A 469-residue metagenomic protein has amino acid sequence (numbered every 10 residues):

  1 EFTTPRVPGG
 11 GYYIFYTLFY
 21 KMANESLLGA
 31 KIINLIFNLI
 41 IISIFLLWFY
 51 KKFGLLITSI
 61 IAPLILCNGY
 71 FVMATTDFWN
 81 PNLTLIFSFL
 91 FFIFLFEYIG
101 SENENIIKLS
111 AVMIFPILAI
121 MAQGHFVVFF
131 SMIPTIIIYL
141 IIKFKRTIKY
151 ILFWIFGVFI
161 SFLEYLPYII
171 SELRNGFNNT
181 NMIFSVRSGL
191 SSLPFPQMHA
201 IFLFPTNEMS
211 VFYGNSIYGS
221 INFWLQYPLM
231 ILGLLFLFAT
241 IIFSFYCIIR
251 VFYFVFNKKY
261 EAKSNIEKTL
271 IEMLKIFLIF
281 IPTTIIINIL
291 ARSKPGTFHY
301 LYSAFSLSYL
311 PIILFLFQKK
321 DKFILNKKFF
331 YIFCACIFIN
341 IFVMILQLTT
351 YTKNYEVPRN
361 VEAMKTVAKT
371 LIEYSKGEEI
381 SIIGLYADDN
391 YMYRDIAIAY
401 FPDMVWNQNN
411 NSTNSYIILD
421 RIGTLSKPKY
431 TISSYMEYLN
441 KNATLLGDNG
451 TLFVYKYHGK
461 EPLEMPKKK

Functional and structural regions predicted by a protein language model:
E1-Y13, M22, L28, Y386-Y391: Membrane-proximal lumenal/periplasmic loop motifs of glycosylation machinery
I32-F53, L90, F94, I242-Y246 (+1 more regions): Transmembrane-helix motifs of polytopic, lipid-linked glycan transferases
K51-F53, F89-A111, M121: Membrane-interface transmembrane helices that cradle and orient dolichyl/undecaprenyl
M73-L83: Short acidic/glycine- and proline-prone juxtamembrane loop motifs at membrane-interface regions of multi-pass membrane
A74, F130, I271-I324: Hydrophobic/aromatic-rich transmembrane helices and adjacent perimembrane loops
L109-F126, I136-I137, F159-L163, I285: Membrane-interface alpha helices of multi-pass inner-membrane proteins
M132-I241, Y246: Transmembrane-lumen/periplasm boundary regions of multi-pass, lipid-linked membrane glycan transferases
V158-F159, L316-L348, N360: Signature aromatic-anchored transmembrane alpha helix within multi-pass, membrane-resident enzymes that catalyze glycan
